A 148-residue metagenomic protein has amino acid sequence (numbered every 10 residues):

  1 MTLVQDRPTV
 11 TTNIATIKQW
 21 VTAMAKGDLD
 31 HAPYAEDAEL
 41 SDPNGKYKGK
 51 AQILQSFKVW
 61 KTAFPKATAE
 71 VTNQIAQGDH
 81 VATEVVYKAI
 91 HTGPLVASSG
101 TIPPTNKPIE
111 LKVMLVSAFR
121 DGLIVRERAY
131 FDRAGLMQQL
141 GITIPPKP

Functional and structural regions predicted by a protein language model:
M1-P148: C-terminal and inter-domain tail/linker signature
